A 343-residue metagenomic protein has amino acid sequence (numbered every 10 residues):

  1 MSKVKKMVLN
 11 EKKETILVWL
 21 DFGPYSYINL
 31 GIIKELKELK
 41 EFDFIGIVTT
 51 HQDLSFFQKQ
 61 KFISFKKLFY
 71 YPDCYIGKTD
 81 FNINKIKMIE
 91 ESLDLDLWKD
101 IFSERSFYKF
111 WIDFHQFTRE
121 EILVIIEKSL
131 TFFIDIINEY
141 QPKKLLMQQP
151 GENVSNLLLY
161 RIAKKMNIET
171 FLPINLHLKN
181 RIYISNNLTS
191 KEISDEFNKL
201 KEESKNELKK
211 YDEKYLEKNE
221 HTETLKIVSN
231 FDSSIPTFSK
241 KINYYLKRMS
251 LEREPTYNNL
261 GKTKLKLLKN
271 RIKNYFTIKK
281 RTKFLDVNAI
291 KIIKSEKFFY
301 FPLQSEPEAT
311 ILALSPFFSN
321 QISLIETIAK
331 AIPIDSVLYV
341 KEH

Functional and structural regions predicted by a protein language model:
V8-G23, L146-M147, P302-E306: Nucleotide-activated donor-dependent transferases that construct or modify glycoconjugates
W19-L30, P150, A309-T310: A short, glycine/small-residue-rich beta-strand->loop->alpha-helix junction that serves as a flexible
N29-G31, I126-T131, F317-E326: Well-ordered, non-membrane alpha-helical segments in soluble/globular domains
N29-L36, A163: Short amphipathic alpha-helix
E35-F133, N175-I278: Conserved N-terminal ligand/cofactor-binding loop architecture of enzyme catalytic domains
E41-F42, M166-E169, S336: A short helix->loop->beta-strand "cap" motif at the edges of active sites that frequently abuts
F132-D195: Conserved nucleotide-sugar donor-interacting segment of glycosyltransferase catalytic cores, predominantly GT-B
N243-H343: Conserved catalytic-core segment of nucleotide-activated headgroup transferases in glycan assembly
